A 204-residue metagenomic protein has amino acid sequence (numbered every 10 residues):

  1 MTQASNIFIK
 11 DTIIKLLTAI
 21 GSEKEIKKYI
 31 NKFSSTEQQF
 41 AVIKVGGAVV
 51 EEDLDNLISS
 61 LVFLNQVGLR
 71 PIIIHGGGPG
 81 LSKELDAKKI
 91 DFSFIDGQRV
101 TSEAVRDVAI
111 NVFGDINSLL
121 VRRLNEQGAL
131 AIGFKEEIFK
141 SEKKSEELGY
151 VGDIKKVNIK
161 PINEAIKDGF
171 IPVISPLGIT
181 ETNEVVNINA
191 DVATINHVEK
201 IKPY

Functional and structural regions predicted by a protein language model:
M1-Y204: Nucleotide/pyrophosphate-binding catalytic subdomain
